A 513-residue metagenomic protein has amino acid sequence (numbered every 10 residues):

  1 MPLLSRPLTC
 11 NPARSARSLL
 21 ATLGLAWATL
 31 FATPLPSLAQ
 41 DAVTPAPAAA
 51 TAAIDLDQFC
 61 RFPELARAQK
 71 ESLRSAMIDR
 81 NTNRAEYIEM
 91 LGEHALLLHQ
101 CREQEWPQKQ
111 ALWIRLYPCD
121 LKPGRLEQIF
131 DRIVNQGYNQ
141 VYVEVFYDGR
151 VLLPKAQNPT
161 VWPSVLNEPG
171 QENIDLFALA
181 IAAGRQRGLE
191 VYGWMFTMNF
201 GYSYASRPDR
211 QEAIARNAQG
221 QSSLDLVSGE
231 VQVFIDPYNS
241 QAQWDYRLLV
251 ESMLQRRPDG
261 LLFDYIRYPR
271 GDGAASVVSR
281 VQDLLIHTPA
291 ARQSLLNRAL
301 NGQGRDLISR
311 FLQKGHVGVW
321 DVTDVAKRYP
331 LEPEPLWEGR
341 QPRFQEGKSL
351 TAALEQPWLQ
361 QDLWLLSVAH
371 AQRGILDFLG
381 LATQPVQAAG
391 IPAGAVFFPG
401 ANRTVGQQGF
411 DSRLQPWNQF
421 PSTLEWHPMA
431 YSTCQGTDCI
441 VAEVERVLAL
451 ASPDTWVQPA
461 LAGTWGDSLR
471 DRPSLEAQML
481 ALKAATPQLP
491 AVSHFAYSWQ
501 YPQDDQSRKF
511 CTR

Functional and structural regions predicted by a protein language model:
P107-L112, M198-Q255: Active-site-adjacent "subsite" loops/lids of carbohydrate-active enzymes
R125-V151, R256-G260, W417-E425: Catalytic domains of carbohydrate-active enzymes, especially glycoside hydrolases
Q136-E172: Aromatic-lined carbohydrate-binding/catalytic grooves of carbohydrate-active enzymes
K155-S164, F200-L226, I266-L350: Aromatic- and acidic-residue-enriched segments that line the glycan-binding/catalytic groove of carbohydrate-active
Y192-F196, L262-F263, S294-Q341, L365-Q408 (+1 more regions): Aromatic-lined carbohydrate-recognition surfaces of secreted/lumenal glycan-active proteins
P330, P392-Q435: Substrate-binding cleft/loops of secretory-pathway carbohydrate-active enzymes
E346-L363, G394-N402, L450-L475: Active-site clefts of carbohydrate-active enzymes
W417-V447, P453-R513: Substrate-binding cleft of secreted/luminal carbohydrate-active enzymes
